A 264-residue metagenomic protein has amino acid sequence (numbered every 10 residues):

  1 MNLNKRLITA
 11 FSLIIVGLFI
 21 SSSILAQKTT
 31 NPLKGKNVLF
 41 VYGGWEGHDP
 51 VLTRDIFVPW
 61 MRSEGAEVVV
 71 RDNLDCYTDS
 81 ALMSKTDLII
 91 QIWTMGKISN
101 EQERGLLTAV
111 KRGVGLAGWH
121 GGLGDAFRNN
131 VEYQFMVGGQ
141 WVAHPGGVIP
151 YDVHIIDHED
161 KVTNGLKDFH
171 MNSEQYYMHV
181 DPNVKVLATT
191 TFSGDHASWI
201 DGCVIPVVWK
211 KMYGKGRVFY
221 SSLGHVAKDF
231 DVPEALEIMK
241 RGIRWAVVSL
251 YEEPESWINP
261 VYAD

Functional and structural regions predicted by a protein language model:
M1-F11: Bacterial N-terminal signal peptides that target proteins for export
A10-S22: Bacterial N-terminal signal peptides
Q27-T30, N37-V41, W45-G124: Helical hinge/lid and interdomain linker segments adjacent to catalytic or ligand-binding clefts that mediate domain
K28-N37, S63-A66, S84, G194-I205 (+1 more regions): Extracellular ligand-binding/catalytic regions of CAZymes and related secreted enzymes and adhesion modules
W45-E46, G96, L123-G124, T191-G194 (+2 more regions): Short, solvent-exposed loop/turn segments at secondary-structure junctions
L52, I56, E101, G105 (+3 more regions): Extracytoplasmic/secreted proteins, especially bacterial periplasmic and envelope-associated proteins
M61-E67, K85, V142-G214: Catalytic beta-strand/loop cores that center a nucleophilic Ser/Cys/Thr and support acyl-enzyme chemistry
G96-G165: A glycine-rich, often tryptophan-bearing local segment used as a flexible ligand/cofactor-contacting loop or short
